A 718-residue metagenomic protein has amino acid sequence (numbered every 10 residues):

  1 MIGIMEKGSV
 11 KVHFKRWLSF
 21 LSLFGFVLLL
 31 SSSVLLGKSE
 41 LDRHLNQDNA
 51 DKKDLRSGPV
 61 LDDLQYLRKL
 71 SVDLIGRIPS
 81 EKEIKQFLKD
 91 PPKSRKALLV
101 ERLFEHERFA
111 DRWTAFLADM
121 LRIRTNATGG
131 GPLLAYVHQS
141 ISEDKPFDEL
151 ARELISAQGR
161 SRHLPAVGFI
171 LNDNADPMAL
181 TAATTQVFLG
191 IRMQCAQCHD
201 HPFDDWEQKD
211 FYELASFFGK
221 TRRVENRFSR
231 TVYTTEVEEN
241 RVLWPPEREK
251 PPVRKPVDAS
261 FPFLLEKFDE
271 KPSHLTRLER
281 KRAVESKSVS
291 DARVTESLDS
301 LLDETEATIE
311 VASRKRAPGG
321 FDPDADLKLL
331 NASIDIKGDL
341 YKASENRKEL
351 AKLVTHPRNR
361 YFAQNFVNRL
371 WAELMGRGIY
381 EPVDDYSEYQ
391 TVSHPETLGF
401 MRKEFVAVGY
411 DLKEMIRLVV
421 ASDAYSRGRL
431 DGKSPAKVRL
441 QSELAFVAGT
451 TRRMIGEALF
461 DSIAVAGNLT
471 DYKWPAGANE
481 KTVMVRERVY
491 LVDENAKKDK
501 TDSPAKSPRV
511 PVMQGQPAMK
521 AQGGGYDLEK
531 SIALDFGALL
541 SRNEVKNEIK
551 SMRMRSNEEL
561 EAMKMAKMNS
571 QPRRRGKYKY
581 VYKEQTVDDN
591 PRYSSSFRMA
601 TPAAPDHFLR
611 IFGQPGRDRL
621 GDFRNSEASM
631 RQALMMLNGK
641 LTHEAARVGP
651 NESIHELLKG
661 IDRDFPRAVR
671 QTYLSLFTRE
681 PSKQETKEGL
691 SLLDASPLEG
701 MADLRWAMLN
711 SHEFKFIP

Functional and structural regions predicted by a protein language model:
M1-W17: N-terminal secretory signal peptides that target proteins for export/translocation
F20-S32: Bacterial N-terminal signal peptides
S32-S39: Boundary at the C-terminal end of the N-terminal hydrophobic targeting segment
S39-R68, P79-R108, R122-L491, K497-S503 (+5 more regions): Primarily short, surface-exposed interaction patches in extracytoplasmic proteins
L74, E107-D111: N-terminal accessory alpha/beta regions
L117: Conserved TIR/SEFIR loop-to-helix hotspot centered on a Trp-containing motif with a nearby acidic residue
